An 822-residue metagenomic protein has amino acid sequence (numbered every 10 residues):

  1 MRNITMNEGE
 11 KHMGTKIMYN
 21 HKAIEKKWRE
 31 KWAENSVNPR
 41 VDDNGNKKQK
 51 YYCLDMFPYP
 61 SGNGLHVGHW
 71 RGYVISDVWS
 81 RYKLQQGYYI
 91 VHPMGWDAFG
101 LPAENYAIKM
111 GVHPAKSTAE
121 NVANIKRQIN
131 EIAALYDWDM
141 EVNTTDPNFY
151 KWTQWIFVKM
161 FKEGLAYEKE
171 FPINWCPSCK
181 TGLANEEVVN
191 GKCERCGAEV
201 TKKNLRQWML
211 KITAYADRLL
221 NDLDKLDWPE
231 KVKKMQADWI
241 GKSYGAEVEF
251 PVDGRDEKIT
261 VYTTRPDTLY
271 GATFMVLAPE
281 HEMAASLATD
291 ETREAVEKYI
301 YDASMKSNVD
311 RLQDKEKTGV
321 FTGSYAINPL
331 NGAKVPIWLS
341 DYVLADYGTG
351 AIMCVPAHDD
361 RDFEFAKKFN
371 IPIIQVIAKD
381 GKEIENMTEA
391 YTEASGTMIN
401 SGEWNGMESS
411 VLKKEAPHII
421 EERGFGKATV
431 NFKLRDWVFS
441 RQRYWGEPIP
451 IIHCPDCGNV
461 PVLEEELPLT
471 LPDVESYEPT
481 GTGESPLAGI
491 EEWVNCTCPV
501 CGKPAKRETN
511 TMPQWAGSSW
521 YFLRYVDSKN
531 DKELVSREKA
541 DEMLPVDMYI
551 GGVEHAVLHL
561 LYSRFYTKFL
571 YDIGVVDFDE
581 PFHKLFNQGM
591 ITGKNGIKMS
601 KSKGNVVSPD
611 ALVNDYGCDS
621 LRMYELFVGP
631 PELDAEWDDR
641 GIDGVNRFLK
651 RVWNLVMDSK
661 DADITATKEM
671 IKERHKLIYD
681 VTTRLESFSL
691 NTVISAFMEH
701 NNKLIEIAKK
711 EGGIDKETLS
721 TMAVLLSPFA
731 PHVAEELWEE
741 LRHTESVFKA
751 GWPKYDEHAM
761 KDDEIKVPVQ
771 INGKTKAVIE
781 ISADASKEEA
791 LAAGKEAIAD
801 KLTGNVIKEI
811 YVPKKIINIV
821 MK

Functional and structural regions predicted by a protein language model:
R2-K50, A278-H281, D290-R293, I371-G381 (+8 more regions): Basic, alpha-helical terminal appendages of large translation-related enzymes
N7-E10, M18, K26-K27, K31-N35 (+12 more regions): Residue patterns forming the tRNA-binding/recognition surfaces of aminoacyl-tRNA synthetases and related DALR
H12-L54, L84-P93, S117-N124, W228 (+2 more regions): Conserved oxyanion/phosphate-binding beta-strand-loop segments in alpha/beta enzyme cores
H12-T15, M56-L65, D137-V142, L344-I352 (+10 more regions): Glycine- and acidic
I17, H21-R29, T153-A378, P486 (+5 more regions): NTP-handling and nucleic-acid-processing catalytic cores
D43-V112, T118, E141-I156, T263-T264 (+2 more regions): N-terminal catalytic cores of NTP/NDP-binding nucleotidyl/phosphoryl-transfer enzymes
D97, K162-P177, A428-C457, Q514 (+3 more regions): Helix-rich, typically C-terminal accessory recognition domains appended to large enzymatic cores
S324-L330, K334-Y347, V376, V494-P631: Alpha-helical recognition segments enriched in aromatics with Gly/Pro capping that present substrate-recognition
